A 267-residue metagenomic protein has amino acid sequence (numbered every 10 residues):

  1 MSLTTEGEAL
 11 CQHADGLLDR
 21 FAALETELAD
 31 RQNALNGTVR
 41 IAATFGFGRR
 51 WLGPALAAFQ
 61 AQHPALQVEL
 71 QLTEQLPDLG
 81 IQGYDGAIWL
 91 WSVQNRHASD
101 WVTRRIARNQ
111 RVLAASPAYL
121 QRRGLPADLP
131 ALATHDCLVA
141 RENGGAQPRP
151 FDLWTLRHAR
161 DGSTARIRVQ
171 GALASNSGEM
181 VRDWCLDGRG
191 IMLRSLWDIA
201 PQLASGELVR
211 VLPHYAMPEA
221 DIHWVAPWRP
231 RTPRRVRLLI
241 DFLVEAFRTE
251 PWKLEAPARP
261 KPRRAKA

Functional and structural regions predicted by a protein language model:
M1-R20: Basic, amphipathic "hinge/linker" alpha-helix immediately C-terminal to the N-terminal HTH DNA-binding motif
T4-G7, L79, L132, D183-G188 (+1 more regions): Hydrophobic residues within well-ordered alpha-helices
Q12, A61, A65, W197-P201 (+2 more regions): C-terminal effector-binding regulatory domain of bacterial HTH transcription factors
N36-S99, P257-A267: Central regulatory/effector-binding core of bacterial HTH transcription factors
R40-A42, A87, L138, M192 (+1 more regions): Short, well-ordered beta-strand segments
Q71-S175: Acidic, Gly/Pro-rich loop/turn segments at junctions of secondary structure
W91, P117, L196-W197, Y215: Short secondary-structure boundary segments
S163-R210, A216-P218, W224, I240: Hydrophobic hinge/microswitch elements
